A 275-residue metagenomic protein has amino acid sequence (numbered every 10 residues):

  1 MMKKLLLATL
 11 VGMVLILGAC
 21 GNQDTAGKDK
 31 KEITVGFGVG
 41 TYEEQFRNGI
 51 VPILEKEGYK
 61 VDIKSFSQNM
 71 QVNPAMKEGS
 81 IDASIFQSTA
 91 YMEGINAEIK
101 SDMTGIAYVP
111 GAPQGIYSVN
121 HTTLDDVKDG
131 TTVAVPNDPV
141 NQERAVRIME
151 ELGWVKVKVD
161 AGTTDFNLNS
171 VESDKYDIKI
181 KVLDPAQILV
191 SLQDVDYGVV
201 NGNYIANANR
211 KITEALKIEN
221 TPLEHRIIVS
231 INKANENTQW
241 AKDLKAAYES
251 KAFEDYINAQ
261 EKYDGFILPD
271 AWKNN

Functional and structural regions predicted by a protein language model:
L15-A19: C-terminal motif of bacterial Sec signal peptides marking the signal peptidase cleavage site
G27-G40, Y59-S65, T132-V133: Short, well-ordered beta-strand elements
G40-D62: Short, polar/charged alpha-helical segment
I63-P74, A161-V190: Short helix-initiation/N-cap motifs at beta->coil->alpha
G94-I106, V119-T122, D194, V199 (+1 more regions): Ligand-binding "clamshell"
I106-W154, E254: A conserved helix-loop-strand patch within extracytoplasmic ligand-binding domains of the periplasmic binding
P113-D125, H225-T238: A bilobed periplasmic-binding-protein/Venus flytrap-type ligand-binding module shared by bacterial periplasmic
P139-D165, K245-N275: Ligand-binding clefts/hinges and TM-proximal coupling segments of bilobed small-molecule sensing domains
